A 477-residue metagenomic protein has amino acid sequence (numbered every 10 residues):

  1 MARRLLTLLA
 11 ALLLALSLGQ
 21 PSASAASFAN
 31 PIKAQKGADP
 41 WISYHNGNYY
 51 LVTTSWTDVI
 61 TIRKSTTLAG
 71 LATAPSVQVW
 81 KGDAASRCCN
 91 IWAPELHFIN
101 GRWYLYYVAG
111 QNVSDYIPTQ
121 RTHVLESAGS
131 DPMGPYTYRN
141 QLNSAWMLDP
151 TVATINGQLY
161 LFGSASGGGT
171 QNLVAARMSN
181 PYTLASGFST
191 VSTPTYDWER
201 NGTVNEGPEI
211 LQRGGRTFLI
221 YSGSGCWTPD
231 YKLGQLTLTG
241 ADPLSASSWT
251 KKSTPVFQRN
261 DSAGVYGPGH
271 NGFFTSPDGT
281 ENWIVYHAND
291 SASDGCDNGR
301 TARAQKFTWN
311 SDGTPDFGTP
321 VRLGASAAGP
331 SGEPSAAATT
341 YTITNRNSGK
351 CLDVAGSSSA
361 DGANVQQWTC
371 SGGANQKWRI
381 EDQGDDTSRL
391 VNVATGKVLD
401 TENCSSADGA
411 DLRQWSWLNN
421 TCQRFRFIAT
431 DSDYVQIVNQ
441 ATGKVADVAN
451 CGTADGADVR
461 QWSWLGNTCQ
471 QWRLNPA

Functional and structural regions predicted by a protein language model:
M1-A25: Secretory targeting and sorting signals
A25-A336: Carbohydrate-active catalytic/glycan-binding domains of CAZyme proteins, especially the secreted or lumenal ectodomains
Y50, T61, Y104, Y160 (+11 more regions): General beta-strand recognition
E333-S359, A374-S406, C422-T453, Q471-A477: Extracellular glycan-recognition/adhesion modules and their associated mucin-like linkers
A363-V365, A410-L412: Short Gly/Ser/Thr-biased coil->beta-strand turn/linker motifs that build repetitive extracellular beta-solenoid/fiber
D408-A410, D455-A457: Short glycine/acidic-rich loop motifs that flank beta-strands on beta-rich extracellular proteins
